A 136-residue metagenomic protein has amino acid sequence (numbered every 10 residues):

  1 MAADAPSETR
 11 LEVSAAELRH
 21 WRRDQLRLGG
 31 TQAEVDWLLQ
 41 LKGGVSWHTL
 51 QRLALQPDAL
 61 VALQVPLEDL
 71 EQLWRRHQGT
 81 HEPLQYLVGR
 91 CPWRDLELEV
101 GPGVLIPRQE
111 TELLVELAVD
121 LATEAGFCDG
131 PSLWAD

Functional and structural regions predicted by a protein language model:
A2-W93: N-terminal auxiliary segments of SAM/dcSAM-dependent transferases
E71-D136: SAM-dependent Rossmann-like transferase core, predominantly class I methyltransferases with a strong bias toward
